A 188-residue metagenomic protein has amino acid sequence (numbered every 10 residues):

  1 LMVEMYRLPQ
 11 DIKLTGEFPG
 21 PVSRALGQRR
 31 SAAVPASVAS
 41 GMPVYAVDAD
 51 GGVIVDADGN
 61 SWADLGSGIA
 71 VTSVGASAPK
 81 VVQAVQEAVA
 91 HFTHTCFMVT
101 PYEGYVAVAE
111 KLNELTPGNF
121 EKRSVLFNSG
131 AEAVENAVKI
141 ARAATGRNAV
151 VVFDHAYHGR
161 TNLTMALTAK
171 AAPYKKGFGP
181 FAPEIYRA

Functional and structural regions predicted by a protein language model:
M2-D50, T100: Active-site-adjacent loop/helix segments that line or gate small-molecule/cofactor pockets in enzymes
V3-D11, Y45-E87: N-terminal "arm"/small-domain region of PLP-dependent enzymes with the aminotransferase-like
P19, S23, V47, A78 (+4 more regions): Generic structural signal for well-ordered, non-membrane alpha-helical segments in soluble metabolic enzymes
A25, R29, A57, A76 (+5 more regions): Generic alpha-helical secondary structure signal
R30, V34, V89-T93, N113-T116 (+1 more regions): Structural signal for hydrophobic packing residues in well-ordered secondary-structure cores of soluble enzyme domains
M42, D50-G51, S61, R123 (+1 more regions): A generic secondary-structure signal marking the coil-to-beta-strand transition
G68-T100, A107-V125: Glycine-rich phosphate-binding segment of PLP-dependent enzymes
E110-A188: PLP-dependent aspartate aminotransferase-fold enzymes
